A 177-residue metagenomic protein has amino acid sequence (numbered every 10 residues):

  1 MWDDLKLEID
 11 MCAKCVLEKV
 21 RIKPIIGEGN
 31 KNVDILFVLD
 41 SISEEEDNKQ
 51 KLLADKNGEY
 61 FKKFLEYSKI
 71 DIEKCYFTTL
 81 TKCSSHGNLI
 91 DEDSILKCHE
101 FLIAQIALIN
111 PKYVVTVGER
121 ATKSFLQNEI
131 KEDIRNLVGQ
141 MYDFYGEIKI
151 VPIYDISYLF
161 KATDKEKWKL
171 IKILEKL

Functional and structural regions predicted by a protein language model:
M1-L177: A polyanion-binding, active-site-adjacent surface
